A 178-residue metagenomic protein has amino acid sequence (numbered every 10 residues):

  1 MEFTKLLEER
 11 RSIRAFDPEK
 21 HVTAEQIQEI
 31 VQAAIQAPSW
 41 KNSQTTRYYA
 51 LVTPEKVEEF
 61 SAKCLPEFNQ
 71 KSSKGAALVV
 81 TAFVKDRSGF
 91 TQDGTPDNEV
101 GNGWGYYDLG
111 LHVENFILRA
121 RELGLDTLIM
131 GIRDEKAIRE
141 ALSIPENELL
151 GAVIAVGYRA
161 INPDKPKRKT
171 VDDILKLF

Functional and structural regions predicted by a protein language model:
K5-I13, P18, A152-F178: C-terminal helix-cap and adjacent tail motif
I13, Q36-A37: Helix-loop element at the rim of GNAT/NAT acetyltransferase active sites that forms part of the acceptor-substrate
I13-E29: A short N-terminal beta-strand-loop micro-motif at the entrance of redox/enzyme domains
Q26, S39-L109: Glycine/small-residue-rich phosphate/adenosyl-binding loop
A34-I35, V80, D86, T95-A141: Small-aliphatic-rich amphipathic alpha-helix that forms the alpha element of a beta-alpha
S43-T46, L125, G151: Short secondary-structure junction motifs
N69-V79, S143-K165: A glycine-rich helix N-cap at a beta->alpha junction
G89-T91, A137-R139, I161-K165: Short active-site-adjacent structural elements
